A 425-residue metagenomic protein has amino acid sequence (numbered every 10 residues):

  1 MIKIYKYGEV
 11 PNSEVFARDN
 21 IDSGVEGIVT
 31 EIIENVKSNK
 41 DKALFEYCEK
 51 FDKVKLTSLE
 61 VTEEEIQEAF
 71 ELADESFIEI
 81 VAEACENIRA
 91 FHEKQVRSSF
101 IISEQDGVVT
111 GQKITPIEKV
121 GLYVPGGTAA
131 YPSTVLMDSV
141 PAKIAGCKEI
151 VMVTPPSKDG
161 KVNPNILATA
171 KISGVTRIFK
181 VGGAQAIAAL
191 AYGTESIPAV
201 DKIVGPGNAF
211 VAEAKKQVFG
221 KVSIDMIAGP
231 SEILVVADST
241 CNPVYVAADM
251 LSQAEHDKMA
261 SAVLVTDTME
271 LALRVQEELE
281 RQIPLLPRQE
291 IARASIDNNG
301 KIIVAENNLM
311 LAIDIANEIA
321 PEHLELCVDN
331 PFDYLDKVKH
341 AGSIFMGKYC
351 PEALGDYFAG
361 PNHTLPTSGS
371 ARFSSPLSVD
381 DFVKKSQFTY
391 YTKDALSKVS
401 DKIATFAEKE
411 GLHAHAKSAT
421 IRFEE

Functional and structural regions predicted by a protein language model:
M1-E118: N-terminal Rossmann-like NAD(P)+-binding subdomain of aldehyde/semialdehyde dehydrogenases
I2-G8, R177-G182, K301-N308: Short acidic-hydrophobic, aromatic-tinged amphipathic segments that line or gate anion-handling sites
F100-E104, L122, M152-T154, R177-G183 (+9 more regions): General beta-strand structural signal in soluble alpha/beta enzymes
I102-A168: Conserved small-residue-rich beta-alpha loop and adjacent elements that most often cradle the phosphate/pyrophosphate
G174-S252, H256-S261: Conserved NAD(P)+-binding/catalytic subdomain of aldehyde/semialdehyde dehydrogenases
V204-P206, M226-A237, Q253-Q276, R293-I303 (+2 more regions): Short loop-to-beta-strand entry elements in the cores of soluble alpha/beta enzymes
N317-E425: C-terminal core of ALDH-fold dehydrogenases
